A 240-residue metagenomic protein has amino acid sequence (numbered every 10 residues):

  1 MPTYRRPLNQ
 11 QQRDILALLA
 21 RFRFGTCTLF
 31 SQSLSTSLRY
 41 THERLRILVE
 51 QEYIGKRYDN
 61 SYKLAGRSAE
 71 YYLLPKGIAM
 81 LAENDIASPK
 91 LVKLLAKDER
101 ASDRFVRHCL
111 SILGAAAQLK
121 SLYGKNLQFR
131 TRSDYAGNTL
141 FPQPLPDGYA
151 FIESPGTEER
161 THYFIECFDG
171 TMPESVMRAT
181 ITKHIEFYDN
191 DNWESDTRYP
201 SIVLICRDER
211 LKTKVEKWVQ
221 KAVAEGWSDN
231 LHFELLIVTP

Functional and structural regions predicted by a protein language model:
M1-L94, D98-E99: Nuclease-adjacent, charged terminal/linker segments that flank catalytic cores
Q32-R39, G137-F141, R210: Acidic-and-aromatic substrate-binding clefts and catalytic sites of carbohydrate-active enzymes
N60-A65, G137-F141, D196: A short beta-turn/loop motif at secondary-structure boundaries
S102-C109, A117-Y163, T171-A179: Active-site metal-binding core of divalent-cation-utilizing nuclease and nuclease-like domains
I112: Active-site nucleotide-donor binding segment shared across nucleotidyl transfer reactions
S154-P240: C-terminal regulatory/effector modules of DNA-binding transcriptional regulators
